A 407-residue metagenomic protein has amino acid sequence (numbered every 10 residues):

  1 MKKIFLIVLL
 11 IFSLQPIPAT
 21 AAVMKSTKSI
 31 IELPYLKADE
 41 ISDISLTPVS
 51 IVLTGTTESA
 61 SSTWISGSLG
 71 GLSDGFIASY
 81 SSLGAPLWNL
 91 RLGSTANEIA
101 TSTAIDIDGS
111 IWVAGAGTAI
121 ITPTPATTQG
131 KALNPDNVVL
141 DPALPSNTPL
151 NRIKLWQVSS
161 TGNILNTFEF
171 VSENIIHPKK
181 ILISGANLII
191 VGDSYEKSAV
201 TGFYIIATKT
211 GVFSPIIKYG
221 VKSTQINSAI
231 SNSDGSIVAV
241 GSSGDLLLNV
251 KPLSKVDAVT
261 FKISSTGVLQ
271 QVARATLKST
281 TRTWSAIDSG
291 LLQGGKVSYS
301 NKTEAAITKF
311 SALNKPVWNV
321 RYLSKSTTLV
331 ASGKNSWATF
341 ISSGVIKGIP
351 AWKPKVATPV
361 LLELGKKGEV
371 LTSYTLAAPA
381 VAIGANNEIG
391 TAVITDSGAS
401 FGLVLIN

Functional and structural regions predicted by a protein language model:
M1-I4: Positively charged n-region of N-terminal signal peptides that target proteins for export
I7-Q15: Bacterial N-terminal signal peptides
T20-N407: A sequence-level/structural motif corresponding to short, flexible coil/turn segments enriched in small polar residues
